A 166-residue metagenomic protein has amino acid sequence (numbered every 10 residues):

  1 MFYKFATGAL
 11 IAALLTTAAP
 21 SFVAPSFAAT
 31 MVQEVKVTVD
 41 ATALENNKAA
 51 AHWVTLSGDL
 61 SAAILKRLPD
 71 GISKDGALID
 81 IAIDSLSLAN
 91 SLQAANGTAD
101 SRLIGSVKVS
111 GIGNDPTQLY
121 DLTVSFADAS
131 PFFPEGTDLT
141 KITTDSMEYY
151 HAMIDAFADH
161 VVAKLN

Functional and structural regions predicted by a protein language model:
F2-G8, F22-G58: A structural "domain/chain start" motif
T7-L15: Hydrophobic helical h-region of N-terminal Sec-dependent signal peptides in bacterial secretory/periplasmic proteins
K36, A41, L122-D138: Short acidic, glycine/tyrosine-flanked loop/strand segments centered on an H-E-D-like triad
A43-T55, L92-A95, L139-E148: Second-shell loop/turn segments in exported
W53-L86: N-terminal, post-signal-peptide region of Sec/Tat-exported proteins
I64-I72, S87, G111-G113, F157 (+1 more regions): Sec/Tat-exported extracytoplasmic proteins
K74-L119, F132, L139: Surface-exposed short loop/turn segments
T137-N166: C-terminal/domain-edge helix-coil "capping" segments
